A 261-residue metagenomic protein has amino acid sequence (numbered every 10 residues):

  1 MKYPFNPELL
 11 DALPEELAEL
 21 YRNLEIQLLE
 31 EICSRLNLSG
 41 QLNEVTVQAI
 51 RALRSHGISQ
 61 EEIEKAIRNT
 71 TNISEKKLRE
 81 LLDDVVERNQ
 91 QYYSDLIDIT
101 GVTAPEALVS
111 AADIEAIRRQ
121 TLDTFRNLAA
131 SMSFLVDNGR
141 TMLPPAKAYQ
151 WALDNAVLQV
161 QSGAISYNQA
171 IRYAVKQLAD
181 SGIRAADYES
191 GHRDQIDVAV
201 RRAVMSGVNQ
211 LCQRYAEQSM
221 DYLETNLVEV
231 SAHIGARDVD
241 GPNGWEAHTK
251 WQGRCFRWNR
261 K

Functional and structural regions predicted by a protein language model:
M1-S190: N-terminal leader/targeting and assembly helices and adjacent pre-domain segments
R184-Y188, H192-K261: Acidic, glycine-rich two-metal-ion catalytic cores of nucleic acid-processing enzymes
